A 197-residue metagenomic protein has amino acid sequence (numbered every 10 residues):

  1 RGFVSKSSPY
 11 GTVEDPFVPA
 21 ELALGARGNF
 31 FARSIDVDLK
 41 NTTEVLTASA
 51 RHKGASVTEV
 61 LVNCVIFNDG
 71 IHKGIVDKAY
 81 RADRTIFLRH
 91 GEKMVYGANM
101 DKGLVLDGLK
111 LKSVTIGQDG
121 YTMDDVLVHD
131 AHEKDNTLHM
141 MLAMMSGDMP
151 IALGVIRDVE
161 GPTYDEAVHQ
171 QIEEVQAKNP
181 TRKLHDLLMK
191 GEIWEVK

Functional and structural regions predicted by a protein language model:
R1-A131: Glycine-rich ThDP/TPP pyrophosphate-binding loop and its adjacent helix/strand module within ThDP-dependent enzymes
D83-R89, K93-K197: Conserved acidic/glycine
